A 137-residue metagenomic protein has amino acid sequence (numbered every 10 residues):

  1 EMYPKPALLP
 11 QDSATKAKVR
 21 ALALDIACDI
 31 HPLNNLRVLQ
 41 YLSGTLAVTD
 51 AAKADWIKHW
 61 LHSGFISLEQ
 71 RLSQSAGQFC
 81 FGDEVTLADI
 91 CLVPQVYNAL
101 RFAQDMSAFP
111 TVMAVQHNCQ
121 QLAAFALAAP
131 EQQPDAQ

Functional and structural regions predicted by a protein language model:
E1-A52: GST-like domain detector, emphasizing the conserved glutathione-binding G-site in the N-terminal thioredoxin-like
K5, Q70-G82, A124-A128: Surface-exposed helix-capping loop/turn segments at secondary-structure junctions
L8-K18, I57, S75-A88: All-alpha amphipathic helical-bundle segments outside canonical DNA-binding/catalytic cores that form hydrophobic
R20-L24, C28, V93, Y97 (+1 more regions): Generic alpha-helical structural context detector
L33, R37, F79-D105, N118-Q121 (+1 more regions): GST superfamily/GST-like fold recognition
S43, T86, Q133-Q137: Carbohydrate-binding/catalytic loop surfaces
D55-S73: Amphipathic alpha-helical packing segments from all-alpha helical-bundle domains
S107-A114: Domain-level recognition of soluble alpha/beta enzyme cores, biased toward histidine phosphatases/phosphomutases
